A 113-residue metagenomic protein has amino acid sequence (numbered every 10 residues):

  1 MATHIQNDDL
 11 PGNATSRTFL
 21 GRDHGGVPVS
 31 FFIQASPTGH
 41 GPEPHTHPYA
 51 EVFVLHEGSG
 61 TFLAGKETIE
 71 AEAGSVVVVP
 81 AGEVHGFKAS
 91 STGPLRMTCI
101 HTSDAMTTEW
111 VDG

Functional and structural regions predicted by a protein language model:
M1-V29, E109-G113: A short, N-terminal "cap"/entry segment at the start of jelly-roll beta-barrel domains of the cupin/DSBH fold
F32-H47: Conserved short histidine dyad/triad with adjacent acidic residue
A50, L55-G60, G65: Glycine- and acidic-residue-biased ligand/ion/polar-headgroup-sensing regions
E67-A81: Short acidic-glycine-tyrosine-enriched beta hairpin
A81-T107: Ligand-binding loop in jelly-roll beta-barrel domains
